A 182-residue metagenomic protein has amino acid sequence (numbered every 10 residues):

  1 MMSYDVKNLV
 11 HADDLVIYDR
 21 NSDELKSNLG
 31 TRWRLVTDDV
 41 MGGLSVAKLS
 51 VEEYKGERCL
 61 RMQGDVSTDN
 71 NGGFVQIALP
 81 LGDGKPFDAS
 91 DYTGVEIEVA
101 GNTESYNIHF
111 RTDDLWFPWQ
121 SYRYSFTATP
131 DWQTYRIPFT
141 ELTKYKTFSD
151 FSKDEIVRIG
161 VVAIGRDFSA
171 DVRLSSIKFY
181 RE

Functional and structural regions predicted by a protein language model:
M1-E182: Beta-rich carbohydrate-recognition modules and glycan-binding surfaces
